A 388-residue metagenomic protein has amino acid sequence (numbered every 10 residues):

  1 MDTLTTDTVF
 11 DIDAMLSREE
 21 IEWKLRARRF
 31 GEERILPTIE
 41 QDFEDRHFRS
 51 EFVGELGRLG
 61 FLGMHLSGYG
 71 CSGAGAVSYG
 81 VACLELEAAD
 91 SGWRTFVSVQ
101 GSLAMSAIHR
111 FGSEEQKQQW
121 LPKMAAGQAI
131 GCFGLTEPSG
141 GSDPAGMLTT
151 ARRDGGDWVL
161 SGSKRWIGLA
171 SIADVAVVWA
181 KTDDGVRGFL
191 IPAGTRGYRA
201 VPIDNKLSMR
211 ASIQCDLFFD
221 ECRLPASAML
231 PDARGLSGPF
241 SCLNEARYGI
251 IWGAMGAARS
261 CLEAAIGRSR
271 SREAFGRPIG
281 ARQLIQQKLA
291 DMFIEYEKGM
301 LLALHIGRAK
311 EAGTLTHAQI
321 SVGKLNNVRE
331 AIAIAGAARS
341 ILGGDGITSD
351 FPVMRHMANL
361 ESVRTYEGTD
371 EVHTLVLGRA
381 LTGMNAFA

Functional and structural regions predicted by a protein language model:
M1-A89, V99, F111-Q116, K123 (+4 more regions): Alpha-helical interface subdomain recognition
G60, C83-E87, A180-D183, I191-T195 (+1 more regions): Short Ser/Thr-interspersed hydrophobic loop/turn segments at strand-loop and sheet-helix junctions that line or gate
A74, D143-A145, L169-A173, R210-S212 (+1 more regions): Short glycine/proline-enriched turns and hinge-like loops at secondary-structure junctions
M124, S139-S142, W166-L169, K181 (+1 more regions): Short Gly/Pro-enriched turn/cap motifs at secondary-structure boundaries
G127-L135: A short, Trp-centered hydrophobic/proline-enriched beta-strand micro-motif
G146, G194-P225: Flexible, small-/acidic-enriched active-site or ligand-binding loops
S161-A200: A short core secondary-structure module
C215-S241: A short, charged helix-loop
